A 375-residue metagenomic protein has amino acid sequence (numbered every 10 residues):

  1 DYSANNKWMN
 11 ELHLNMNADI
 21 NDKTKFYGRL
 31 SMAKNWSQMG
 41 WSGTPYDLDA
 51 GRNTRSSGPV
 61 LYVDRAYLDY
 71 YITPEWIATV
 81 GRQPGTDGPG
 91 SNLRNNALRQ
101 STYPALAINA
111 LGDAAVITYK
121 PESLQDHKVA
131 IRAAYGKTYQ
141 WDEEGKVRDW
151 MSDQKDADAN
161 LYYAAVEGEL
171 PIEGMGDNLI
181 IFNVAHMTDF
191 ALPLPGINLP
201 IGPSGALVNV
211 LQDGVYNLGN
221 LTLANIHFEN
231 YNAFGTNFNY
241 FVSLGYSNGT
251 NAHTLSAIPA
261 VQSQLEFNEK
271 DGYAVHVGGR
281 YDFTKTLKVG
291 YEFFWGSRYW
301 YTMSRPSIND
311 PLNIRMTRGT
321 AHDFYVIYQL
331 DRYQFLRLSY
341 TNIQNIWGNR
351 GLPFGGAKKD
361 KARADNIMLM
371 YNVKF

Functional and structural regions predicted by a protein language model:
D1-T79, A110, A115, Y119-Q125 (+3 more regions): Beta-barrel outer-membrane channel/assembly domains of diderm bacteria
N10, D64, L111-D113, N160-Y162 (+3 more regions): Residues that flank catalytic or metal-binding motifs in active/ligand-binding sites
D22, Y71-E75, T118-V129, G168-L179 (+1 more regions): Secondary-structure boundary elements
R29-M32, G81-P84, A134-G136, F294 (+1 more regions): Active-site-proximal beta-strand/loop segments in catalytic clefts of secreted hydrolases
K34, P74, P84-T86, S123 (+6 more regions): Short loop/turn segments at secondary-structure transitions that flank enzyme active sites
M39-R65, P74-E169, N198-Q212, M303-I314: Surface-exposed coil loops of outer-membrane beta-barrel proteins
R52-R55, G176-F375: Outer-membrane beta-barrel pore domains
